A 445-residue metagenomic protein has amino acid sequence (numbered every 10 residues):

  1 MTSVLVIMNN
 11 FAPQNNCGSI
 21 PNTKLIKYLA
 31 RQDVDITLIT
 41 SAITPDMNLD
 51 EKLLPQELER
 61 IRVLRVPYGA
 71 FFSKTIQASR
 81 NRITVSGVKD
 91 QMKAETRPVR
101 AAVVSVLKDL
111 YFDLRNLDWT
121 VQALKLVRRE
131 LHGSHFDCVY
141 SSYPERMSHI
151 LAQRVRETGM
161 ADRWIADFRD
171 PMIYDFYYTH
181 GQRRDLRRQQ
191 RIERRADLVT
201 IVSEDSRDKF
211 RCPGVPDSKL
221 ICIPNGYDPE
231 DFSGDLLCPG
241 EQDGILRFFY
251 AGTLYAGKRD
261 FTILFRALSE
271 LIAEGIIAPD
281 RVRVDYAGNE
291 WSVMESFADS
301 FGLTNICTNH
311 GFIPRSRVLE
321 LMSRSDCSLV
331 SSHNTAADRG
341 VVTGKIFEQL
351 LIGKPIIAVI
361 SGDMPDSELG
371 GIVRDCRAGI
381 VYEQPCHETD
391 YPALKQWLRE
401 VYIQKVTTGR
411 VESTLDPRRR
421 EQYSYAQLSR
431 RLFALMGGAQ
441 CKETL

Functional and structural regions predicted by a protein language model:
M1-F72, L198, L271, S429 (+2 more regions): N-terminal subdomain of nucleotide-sugar transferases
L5, G240-R259, F265-R266, L428: Conserved donor-binding/catalytic core segment of Leloir-type glycosyltransferases
S41-D118: A conserved catalytic-core segment of Leloir-type glycosyltransferases
F71-Q77, Y177-H180, R211, Y227-G244: Acidic anion/phosphate-binding donor-loop and adjacent secondary structure in glycosyltransferase catalytic cores
R163-I165, I173-R191, P229: Nucleotide-sugar donor phosphate/pyrophosphate-binding loop at the beta->alpha transition of glycosyltransferases
D205, G226: Carbohydrate-associated surface elements
R259-T262, P314-E320, S328-F347, I357-S367 (+1 more regions): Nucleotide-sugar-dependent
I276, R281-V282, Y286-G288, V293-L319 (+1 more regions): Nucleotide-activated donor-binding/catalytic signature segment of Leloir-type glycosyltransferases, i.e., the conserved
